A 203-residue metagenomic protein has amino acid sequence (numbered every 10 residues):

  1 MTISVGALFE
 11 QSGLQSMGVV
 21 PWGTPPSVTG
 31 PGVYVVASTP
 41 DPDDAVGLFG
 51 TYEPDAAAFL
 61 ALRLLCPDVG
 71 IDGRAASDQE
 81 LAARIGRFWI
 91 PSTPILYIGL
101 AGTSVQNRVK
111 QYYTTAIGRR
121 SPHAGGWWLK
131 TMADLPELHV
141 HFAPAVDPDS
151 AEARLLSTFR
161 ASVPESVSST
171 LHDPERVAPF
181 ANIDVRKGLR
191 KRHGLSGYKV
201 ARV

Functional and structural regions predicted by a protein language model:
M1-V203: Boundary/linker segments flanking structured domains
